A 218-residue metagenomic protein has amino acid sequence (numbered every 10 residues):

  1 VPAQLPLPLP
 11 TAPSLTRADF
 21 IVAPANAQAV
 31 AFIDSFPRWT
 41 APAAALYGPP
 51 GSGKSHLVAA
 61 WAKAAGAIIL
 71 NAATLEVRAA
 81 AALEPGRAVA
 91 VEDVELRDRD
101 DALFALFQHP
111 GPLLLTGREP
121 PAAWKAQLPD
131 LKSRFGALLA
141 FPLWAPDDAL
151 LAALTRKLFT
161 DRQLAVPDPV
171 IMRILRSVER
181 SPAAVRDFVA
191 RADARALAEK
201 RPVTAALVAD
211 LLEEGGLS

Functional and structural regions predicted by a protein language model:
L5-A27: Dynamic helix-loop-helix/coil hinge segments at AAA+ ATPase domain boundaries and subdomain interfaces
A41-L57: Walker A/P-loop nucleotide-binding motif
A62-A73: Post-Walker A helix-loop "phosphate-sensing" segment adjacent to the P-loop in P-loop NTPases
A80-R118: Conserved nucleotide-sensing/catalytic segment adjacent to the nucleotide-binding pocket in NTP-handling enzymes
P121-G136: Short regulatory helix/loop adjacent to the ATP-binding pocket of P-loop NTPases
A122-A123, L138-L150: Conserved AAA+ ATPase "SRH/arginine-finger" region at the nucleotide-binding site
A165-V178: Short conserved motifs of the RecA-like P-loop NTPase core
V178-A192, T204: The conserved phosphate-sensing helix
